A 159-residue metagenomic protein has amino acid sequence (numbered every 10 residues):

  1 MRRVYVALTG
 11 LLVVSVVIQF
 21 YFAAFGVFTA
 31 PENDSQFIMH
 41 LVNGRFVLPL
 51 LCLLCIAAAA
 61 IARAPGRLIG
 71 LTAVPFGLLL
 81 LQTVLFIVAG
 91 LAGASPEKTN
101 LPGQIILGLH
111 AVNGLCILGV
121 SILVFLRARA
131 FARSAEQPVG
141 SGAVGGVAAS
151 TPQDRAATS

Functional and structural regions predicted by a protein language model:
M1-S159: Polytopic transmembrane helical bundles with strong interfacial aromatic enrichment
